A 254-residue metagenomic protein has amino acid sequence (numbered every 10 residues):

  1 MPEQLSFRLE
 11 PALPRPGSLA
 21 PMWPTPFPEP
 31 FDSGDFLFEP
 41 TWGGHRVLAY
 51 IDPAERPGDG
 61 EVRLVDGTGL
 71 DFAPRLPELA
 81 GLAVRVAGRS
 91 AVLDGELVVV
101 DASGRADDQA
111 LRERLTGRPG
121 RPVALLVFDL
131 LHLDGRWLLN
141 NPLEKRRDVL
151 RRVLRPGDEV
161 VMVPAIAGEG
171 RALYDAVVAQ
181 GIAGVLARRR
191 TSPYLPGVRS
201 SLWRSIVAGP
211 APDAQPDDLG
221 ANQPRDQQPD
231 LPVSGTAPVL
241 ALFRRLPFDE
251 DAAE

Functional and structural regions predicted by a protein language model:
M1-E254: Catalytic cores of nucleic-acid ligases and guanylyltransferases
